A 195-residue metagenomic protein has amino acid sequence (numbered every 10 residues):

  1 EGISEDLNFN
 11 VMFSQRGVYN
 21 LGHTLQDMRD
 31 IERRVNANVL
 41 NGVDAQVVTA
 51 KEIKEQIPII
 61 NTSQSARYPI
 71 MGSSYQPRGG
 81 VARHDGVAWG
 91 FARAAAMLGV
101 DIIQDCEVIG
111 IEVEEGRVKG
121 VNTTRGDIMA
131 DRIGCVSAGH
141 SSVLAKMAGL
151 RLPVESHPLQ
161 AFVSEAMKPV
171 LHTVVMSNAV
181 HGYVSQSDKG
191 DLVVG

Functional and structural regions predicted by a protein language model:
E1-I59: Dinucleotide-binding Rossmann-like beta1-alpha1 core, especially the glycine-rich loop that anchors the ADP
G2, R33, G90, A94-M97 (+2 more regions): Alpha-helical scaffold segments in soluble metabolic enzymes
E5-G17, G110-R117, T123, D127-G195: Active-site substrate-recognition segment that forms the wall of the catalytic cavity or substrate channel
V18-G22, S73-Y75, A161: Short aromatic/hydrophobic contact patches that present stacked aromatics for nucleic-acid/ligand binding
Q26-R29, E55-I70, E112-K119: A short, glycine/Asx- and small/polar-enriched loop/turn that sits immediately N-terminal to a beta-strand
A45-V47, I102, A161: Conserved beta-strand scaffold positions in the cores of enzyme catalytic domains, especially in NTP/NDP-utilizing
S73-R132: Helical element adjacent to the flavin cofactor pocket in flavoenzyme catalytic cores
